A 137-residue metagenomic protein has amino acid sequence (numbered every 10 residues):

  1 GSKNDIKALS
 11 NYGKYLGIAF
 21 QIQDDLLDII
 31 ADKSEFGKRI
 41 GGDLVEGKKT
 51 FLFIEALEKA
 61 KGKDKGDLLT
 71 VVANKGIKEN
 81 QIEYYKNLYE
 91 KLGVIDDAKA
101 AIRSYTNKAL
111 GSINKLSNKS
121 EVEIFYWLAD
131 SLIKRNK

Functional and structural regions predicted by a protein language model:
G1-K137: All-alpha prenyltransferase/terpene-synthase fold signal
